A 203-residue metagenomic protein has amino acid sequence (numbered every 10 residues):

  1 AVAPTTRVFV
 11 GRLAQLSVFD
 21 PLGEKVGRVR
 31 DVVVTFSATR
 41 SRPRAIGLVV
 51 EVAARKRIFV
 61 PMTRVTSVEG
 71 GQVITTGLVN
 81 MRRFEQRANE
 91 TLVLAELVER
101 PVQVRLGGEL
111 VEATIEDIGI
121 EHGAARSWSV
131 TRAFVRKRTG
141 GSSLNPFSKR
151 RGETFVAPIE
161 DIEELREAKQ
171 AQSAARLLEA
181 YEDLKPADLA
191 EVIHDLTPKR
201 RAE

Functional and structural regions predicted by a protein language model:
A1-R200: Peripheral interaction segments used for macromolecular assembly
